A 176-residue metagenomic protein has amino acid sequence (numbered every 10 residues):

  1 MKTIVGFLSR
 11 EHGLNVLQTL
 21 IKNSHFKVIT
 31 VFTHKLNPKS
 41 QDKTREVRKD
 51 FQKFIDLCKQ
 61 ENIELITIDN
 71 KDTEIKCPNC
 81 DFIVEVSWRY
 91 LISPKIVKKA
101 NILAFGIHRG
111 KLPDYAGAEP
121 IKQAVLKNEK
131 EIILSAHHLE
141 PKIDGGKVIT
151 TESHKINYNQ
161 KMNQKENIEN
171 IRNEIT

Functional and structural regions predicted by a protein language model:
M1-R45: N-terminal Rossmann-like dinucleotide-binding module
K2-T3, H12, N23, F82-T176: Donor/substrate-binding cores of folate-linked one-carbon enzymes
H34, N70-K71, H137: Residue-level "edge-of-site" marker
N37-K59: N-terminal beta-loop-helix "entrance" segment that forms/cooperates in small-molecule cofactor or anionic ligand
E64-D69: Short acidic-hydrophobic, aromatic-tinged amphipathic segments that line or gate anion-handling sites
K71-D81: Short amphipathic alpha-helix with an adjacent loop that forms part of the alpha/beta core around
